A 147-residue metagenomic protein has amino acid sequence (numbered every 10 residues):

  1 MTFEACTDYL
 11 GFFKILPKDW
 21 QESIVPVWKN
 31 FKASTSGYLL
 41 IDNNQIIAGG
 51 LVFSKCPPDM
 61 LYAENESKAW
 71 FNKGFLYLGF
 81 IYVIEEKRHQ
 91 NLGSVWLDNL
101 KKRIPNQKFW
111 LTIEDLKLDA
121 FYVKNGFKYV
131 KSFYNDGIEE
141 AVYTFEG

Functional and structural regions predicted by a protein language model:
M1-G49: Short amphipathic alpha-helix that is part of the acyltransferase structural core
S23-P26, A63-E66, W96-N99: A generic local structural motif
K32-F80, R88, D136-E140: Conserved acyl-donor/pantetheine-binding loop and adjacent beta-alpha core of acyl/acetyltransferases and related
F80-I81, L111: Extended, folded domain segments that form the structural surfaces/walls around functional sites
V83, H89-K102, K124: Conserved acetyl-CoA-binding loop-helix of GNAT-fold acetyltransferases
K102-D115: Conserved GNAT acetyl-CoA-binding A-motif
D115-E139: Conserved active-site alpha-helix within GNAT-family acetyltransferase domains
T144-G147: Short beta-strand-to-coil "C-cap" segments at the C-terminal boundary of structured domains/repeats, marking
